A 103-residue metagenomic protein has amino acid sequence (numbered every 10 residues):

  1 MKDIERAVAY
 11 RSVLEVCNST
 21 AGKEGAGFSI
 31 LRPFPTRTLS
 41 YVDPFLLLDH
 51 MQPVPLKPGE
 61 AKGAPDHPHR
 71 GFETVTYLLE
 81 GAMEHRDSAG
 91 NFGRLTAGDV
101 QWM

Functional and structural regions predicted by a protein language model:
M1-R32: Hydrophobic alpha-helical membrane-insertion signals
V8, V13-V16, V42, V54 (+2 more regions): Extended aliphatic helical segments
A21-L79: A short glycine-rich, His/Asp/Glu-containing loop-to-beta-strand
T76-A97, M103: A short beta-strand-loop-beta hairpin characteristic of the jelly-roll/cupin
